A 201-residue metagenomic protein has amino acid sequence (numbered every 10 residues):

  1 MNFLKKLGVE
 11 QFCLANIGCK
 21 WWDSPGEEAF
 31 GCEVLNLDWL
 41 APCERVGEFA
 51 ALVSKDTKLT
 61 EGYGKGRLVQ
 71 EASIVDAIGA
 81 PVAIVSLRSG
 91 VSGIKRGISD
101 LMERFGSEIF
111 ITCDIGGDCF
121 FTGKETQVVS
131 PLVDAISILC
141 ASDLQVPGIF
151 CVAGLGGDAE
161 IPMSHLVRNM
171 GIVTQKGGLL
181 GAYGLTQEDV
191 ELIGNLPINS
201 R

Functional and structural regions predicted by a protein language model:
M1-V9, C13, D134-D143: Histidine-anchored nucleotide/phosphate-binding helix
K6-I84: Glycine-rich nucleotide/cofactor/substrate-binding loop typically near the N-terminus or early in the first domain
C13-N16, Q145-G154: Glycine-rich phosphate/pyrophosphate-binding loops and their adjacent beta-strand/loop elements at enzyme active sites
N16-W22, R88-G90, I115-D118, G154-D158: Acidic, glycine-rich active-site loops and adjacent beta-strand->loop/helix elements that engage anionic groups
S24-F30, F121-E125, E160-H165: Short acidic, glycine/serine/threonine-rich loops at helix termini
S73-S142: Internal, conserved structured core segments that host functional sites
F150-V152, G156-R168: Glycine-rich, charge-decorated loop segments at or immediately adjacent to ligand/cofactor-binding or catalytic sites
R168-R201: A conserved mid-domain beta-alpha-beta active-site/ligand-binding segment of alpha/beta enzyme cores
